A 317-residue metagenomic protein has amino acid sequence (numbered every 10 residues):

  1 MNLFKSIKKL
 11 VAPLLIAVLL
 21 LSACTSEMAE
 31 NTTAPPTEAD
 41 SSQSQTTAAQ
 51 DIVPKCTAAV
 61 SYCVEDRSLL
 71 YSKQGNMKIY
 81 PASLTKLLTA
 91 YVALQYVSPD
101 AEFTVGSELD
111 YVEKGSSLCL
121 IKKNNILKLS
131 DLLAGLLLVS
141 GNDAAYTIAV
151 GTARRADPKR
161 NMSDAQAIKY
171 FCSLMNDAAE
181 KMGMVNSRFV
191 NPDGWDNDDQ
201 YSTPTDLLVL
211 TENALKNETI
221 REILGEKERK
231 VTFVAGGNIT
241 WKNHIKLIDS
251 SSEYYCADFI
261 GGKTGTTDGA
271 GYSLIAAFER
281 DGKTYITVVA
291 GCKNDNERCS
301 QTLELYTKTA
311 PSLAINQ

Functional and structural regions predicted by a protein language model:
N2-L14: Bacterial N-terminal signal peptides that target proteins for export
K5-S6, S83, D295: Short alpha-helical segments used as structural interaction elements across diverse proteins
K9-L10, L87, R280: Hydrophobic alpha-helical segments, especially transmembrane helices and their immediate juxtamembrane helical caps
L21-A23: C-terminal motif of bacterial Sec signal peptides marking the signal peptidase cleavage site
T25-E27: Bacterial signal peptide processing site
A29-T205, A214-L215: Active-site-adjacent loops and short helices of periplasmic peptidoglycan-processing enzymes
I52-A58, A153-Q317: Penicillin-recognizing serine hydrolase domain
